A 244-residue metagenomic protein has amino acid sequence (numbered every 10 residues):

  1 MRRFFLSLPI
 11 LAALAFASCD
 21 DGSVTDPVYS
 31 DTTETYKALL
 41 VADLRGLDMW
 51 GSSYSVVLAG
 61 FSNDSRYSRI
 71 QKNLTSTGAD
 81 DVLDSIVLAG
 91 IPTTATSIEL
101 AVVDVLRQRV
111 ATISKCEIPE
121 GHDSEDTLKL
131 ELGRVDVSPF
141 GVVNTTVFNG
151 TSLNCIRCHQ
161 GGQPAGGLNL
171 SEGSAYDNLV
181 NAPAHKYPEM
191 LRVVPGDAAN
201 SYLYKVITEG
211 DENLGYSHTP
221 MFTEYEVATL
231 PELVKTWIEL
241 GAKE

Functional and structural regions predicted by a protein language model:
R2-P9: Sec-dependent signal peptide recognition, specifically the positively charged N-region followed immediately by
L14-S18: C-terminal motif of bacterial Sec signal peptides marking the signal peptidase cleavage site
C19-A38, A42-L83, I91-E244: Aromatic- and Gly/Pro-enriched helix-to-coil junctions and flexible linker segments
V87: Acyl-donor (CoA/ACP) binding surface of acyl/acetyltransferases
